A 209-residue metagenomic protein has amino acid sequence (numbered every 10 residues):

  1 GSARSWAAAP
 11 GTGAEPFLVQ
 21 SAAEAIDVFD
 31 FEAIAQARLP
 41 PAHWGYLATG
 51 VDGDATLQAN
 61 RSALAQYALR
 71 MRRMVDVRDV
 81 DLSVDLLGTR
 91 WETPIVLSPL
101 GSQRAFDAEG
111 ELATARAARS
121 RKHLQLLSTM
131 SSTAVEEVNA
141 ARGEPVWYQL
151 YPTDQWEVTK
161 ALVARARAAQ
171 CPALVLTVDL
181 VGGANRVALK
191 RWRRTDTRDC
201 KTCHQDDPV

Functional and structural regions predicted by a protein language model:
G1-P10: N-terminal export signals
G13-W91, T195-R198, Q205-V209: An N-cap/entry alpha-helix motif that binds or orients negatively charged groups
P40, L97, A118: Residue-level signature of catalytic and energy-coupling elements of molecular machines, predominantly ATP/GTP-dependent
S83-P94, Q103-A115, M130-G143: N-terminal active-site wall of soluble small-molecule enzyme domains
I95-S98, Q125-L127, V146-L150, L174: Hydrophobic faces of well-ordered beta-strands that scaffold small-molecule active sites in alpha/beta enzyme cores
V96-A108, Y148-E157: Active-site mouth loops of central-metabolism enzymes
S102, A115-R116, S120, E137-A141 (+1 more regions): Alpha/beta enzyme core
L124-Q125, A134: Active-site loop-to-helix "anion-binding N-cap" substructures in soluble metabolic enzymes
